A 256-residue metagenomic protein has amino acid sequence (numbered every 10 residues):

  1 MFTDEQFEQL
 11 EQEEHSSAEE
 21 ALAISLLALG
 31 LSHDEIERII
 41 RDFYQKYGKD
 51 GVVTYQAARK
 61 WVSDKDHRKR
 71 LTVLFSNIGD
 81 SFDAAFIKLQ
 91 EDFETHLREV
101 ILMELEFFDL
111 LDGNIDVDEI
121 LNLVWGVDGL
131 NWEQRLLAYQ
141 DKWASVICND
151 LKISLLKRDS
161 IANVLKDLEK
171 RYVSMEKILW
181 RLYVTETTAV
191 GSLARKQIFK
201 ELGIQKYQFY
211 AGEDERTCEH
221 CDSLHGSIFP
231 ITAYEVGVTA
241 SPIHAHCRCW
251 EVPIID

Functional and structural regions predicted by a protein language model:
M1-R171, D256: N-terminal leader/targeting and assembly helices and adjacent pre-domain segments
K170-D256: Acidic, glycine-rich two-metal-ion catalytic cores of nucleic acid-processing enzymes
